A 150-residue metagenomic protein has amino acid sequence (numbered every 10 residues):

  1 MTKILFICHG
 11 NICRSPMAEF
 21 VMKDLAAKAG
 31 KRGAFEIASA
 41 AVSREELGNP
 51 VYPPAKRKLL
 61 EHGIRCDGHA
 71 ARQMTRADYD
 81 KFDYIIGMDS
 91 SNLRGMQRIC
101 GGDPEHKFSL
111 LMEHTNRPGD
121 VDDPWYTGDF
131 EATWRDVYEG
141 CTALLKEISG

Functional and structural regions predicted by a protein language model:
M1-K81, K146-G150: Conserved active-site segments centered on acidic
S15, M88-D89: Replace "coordinates the UDP/GDP/TDP-sugar" with "coordinates nucleotide-activated sugar donors
Y84, S90-G150: Phosphate-binding/catalytic loops
